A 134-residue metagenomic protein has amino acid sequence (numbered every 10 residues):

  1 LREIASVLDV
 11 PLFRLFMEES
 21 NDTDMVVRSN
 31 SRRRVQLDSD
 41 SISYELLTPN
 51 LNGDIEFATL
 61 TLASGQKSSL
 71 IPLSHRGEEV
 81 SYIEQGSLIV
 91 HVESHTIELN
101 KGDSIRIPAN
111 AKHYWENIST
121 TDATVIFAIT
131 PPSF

Functional and structural regions predicted by a protein language model:
L1-D54: A short, N-terminal "cap"/entry segment at the start of jelly-roll beta-barrel domains of the cupin/DSBH fold
R33-I71, A128-S133: A short glycine-rich, His/Asp/Glu-containing loop-to-beta-strand
I42, L51-G53, N100, A109-F134: Ligand-binding loop in jelly-roll beta-barrel domains
L47, E93-A109: Short acidic-glycine-tyrosine-enriched beta hairpin
S69-S74, E116-I118: Short histidine-centered beta-strand/loop micro-motifs that create catalytic or ligand/metal-coordination sites
R76-S94, G102: Glycine- and acidic-residue-biased ligand/ion/polar-headgroup-sensing regions
